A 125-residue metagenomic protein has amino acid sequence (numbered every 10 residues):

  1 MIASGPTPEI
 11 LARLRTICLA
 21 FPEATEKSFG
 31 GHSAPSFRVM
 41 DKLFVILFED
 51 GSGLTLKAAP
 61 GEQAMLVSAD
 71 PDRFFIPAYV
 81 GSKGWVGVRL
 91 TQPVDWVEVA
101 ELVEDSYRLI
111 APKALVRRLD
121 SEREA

Functional and structural regions predicted by a protein language model:
M1-A125: Charge-dense, helix-prone N-terminal extensions
